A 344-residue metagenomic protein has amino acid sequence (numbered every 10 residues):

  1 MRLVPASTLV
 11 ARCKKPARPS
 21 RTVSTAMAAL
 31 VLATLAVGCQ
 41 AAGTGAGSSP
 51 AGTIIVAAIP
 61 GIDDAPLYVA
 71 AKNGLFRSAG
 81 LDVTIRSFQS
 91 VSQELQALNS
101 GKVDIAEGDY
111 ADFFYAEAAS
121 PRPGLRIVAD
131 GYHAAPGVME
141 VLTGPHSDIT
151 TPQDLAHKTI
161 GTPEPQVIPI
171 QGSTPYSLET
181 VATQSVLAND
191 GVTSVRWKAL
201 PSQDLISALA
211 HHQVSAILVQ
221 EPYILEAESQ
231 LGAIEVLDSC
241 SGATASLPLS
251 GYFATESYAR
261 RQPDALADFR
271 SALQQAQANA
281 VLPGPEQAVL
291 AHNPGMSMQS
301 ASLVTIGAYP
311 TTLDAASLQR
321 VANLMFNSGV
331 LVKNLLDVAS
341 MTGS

Functional and structural regions predicted by a protein language model:
L3-M27: Bacterial N-terminal signal peptides that target proteins for export
T34-G38: C-terminal motif of bacterial Sec signal peptides marking the signal peptidase cleavage site
Q40-G43: Bacterial signal peptide processing site
G47-A199, S215-E221, E235-D238, S246: Short, glycine-/small- and polar/acidic-enriched structural segments that line small-molecule recognition paths
A111, S147, K198-A288: Pocket-lining segment of extracytoplasmic ligand-binding domains
H133-A134, S241-T244, G307-A315: Short, solvent-exposed loop/beta-turn-alpha elements that line the ligand-binding surface or hinge of extracytoplasmic
R260-V330: Secondary-structure end/capping motifs
M325-S344: Conserved C-terminal helix/tail region of periplasmic/extracytoplasmic solute-binding proteins
